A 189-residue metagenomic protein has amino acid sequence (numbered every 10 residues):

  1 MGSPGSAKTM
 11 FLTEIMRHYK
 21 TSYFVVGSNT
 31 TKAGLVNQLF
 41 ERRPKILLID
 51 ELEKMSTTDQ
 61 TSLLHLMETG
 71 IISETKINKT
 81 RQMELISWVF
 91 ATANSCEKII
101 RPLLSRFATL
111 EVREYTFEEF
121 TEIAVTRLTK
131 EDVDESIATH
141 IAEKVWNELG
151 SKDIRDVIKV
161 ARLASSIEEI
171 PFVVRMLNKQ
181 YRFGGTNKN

Functional and structural regions predicted by a protein language model:
M1-V25, F40: Walker A/P-loop
F11-E14, P44-E68, C96-S105: Conserved AAA+/SF3 P-loop NTPase catalytic/coupling segment centered on the Walker-B
N29-L52, K79-T80: Conserved alpha-helical scaffold flanking the Walker A/P-loop in AAA+ ATPase domains
K45, L64-H65, M176-N189: C-terminal engagement/docking regions of AAA+ P-loop ATPases
L48-I49, E74-T75, I86-N94: Structural recognition of the conserved hydrophobic beta-strand(s) that form the central parallel beta-sheet of P-loop
Q60-M83: Conserved catalytic/switch belt of AAA+ P-loop NTPases
I99-V133: Conserved AAA+ ATPase core "coupling" helix
D132-R182: Conserved AAA+ ATPase small/helical "lid" subdomain
